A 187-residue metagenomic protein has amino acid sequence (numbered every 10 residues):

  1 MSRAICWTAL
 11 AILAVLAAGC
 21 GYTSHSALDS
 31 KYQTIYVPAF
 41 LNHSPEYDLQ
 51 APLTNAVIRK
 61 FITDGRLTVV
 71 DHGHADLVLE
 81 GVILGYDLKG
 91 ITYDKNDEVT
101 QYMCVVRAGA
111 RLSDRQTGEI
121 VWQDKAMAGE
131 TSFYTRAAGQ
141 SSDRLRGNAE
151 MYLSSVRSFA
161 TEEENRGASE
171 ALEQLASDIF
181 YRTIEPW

Functional and structural regions predicted by a protein language model:
M1-A9: Bacterial N-terminal signal peptides that target proteins for export
C6, E162-E170: Short, highly charge-biased, low-complexity peptide segments
T8-G19: Bacterial N-terminal signal peptides
A9, S26, V70, D97-V99: Residues embedded in well-ordered secondary-structure elements
A18-R59, T63-H74, Q116-E119, M151 (+5 more regions): A structural "domain/chain start" motif
K31, A75, T100-C104: Residue-level preference for beta-strand/loop junctions
G65, E80-E162: Surface-exposed short loop/turn segments
